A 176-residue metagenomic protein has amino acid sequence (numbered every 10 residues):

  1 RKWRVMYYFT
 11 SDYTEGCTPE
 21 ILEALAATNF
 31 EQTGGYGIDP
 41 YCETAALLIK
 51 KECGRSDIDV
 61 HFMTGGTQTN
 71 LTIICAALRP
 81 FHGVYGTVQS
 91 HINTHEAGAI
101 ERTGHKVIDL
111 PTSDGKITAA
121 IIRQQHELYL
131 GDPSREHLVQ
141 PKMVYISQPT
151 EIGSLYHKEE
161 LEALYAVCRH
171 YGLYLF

Functional and structural regions predicted by a protein language model:
R1-V5: Short, Lys/Arg-enriched N-terminal segments with co-localized hydrophobic residues within the first ~10-30 amino acids
T18-G66, V88-N93, A99: Conserved N-terminal alpha-helix of the aminotransferase class I/II PLP-enzyme fold
R55, H105, L173: Short glycine/serine/threonine/alanine-rich loop segments
D57-L78, I108-G115: Conserved core of the PLP fold type I
A76-T94: Conserved PLP-anchoring active-site segment centered on the Schiff-base-forming lysine
V84, V107-I108, L175-F176: Hydrophobic beta-strand scaffold residues
G104-E151, L155-A163, H170: PLP-dependent aminotransferase-class I/II
